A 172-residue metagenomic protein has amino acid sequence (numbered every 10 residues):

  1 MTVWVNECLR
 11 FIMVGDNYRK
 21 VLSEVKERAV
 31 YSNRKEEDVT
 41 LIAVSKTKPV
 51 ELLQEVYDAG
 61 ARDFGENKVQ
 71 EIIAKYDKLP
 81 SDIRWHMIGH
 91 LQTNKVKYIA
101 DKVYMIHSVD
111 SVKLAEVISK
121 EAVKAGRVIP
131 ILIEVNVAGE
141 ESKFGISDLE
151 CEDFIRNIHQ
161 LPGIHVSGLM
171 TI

Functional and structural regions predicted by a protein language model:
E7-I172: Conserved alpha/beta-domain cores
